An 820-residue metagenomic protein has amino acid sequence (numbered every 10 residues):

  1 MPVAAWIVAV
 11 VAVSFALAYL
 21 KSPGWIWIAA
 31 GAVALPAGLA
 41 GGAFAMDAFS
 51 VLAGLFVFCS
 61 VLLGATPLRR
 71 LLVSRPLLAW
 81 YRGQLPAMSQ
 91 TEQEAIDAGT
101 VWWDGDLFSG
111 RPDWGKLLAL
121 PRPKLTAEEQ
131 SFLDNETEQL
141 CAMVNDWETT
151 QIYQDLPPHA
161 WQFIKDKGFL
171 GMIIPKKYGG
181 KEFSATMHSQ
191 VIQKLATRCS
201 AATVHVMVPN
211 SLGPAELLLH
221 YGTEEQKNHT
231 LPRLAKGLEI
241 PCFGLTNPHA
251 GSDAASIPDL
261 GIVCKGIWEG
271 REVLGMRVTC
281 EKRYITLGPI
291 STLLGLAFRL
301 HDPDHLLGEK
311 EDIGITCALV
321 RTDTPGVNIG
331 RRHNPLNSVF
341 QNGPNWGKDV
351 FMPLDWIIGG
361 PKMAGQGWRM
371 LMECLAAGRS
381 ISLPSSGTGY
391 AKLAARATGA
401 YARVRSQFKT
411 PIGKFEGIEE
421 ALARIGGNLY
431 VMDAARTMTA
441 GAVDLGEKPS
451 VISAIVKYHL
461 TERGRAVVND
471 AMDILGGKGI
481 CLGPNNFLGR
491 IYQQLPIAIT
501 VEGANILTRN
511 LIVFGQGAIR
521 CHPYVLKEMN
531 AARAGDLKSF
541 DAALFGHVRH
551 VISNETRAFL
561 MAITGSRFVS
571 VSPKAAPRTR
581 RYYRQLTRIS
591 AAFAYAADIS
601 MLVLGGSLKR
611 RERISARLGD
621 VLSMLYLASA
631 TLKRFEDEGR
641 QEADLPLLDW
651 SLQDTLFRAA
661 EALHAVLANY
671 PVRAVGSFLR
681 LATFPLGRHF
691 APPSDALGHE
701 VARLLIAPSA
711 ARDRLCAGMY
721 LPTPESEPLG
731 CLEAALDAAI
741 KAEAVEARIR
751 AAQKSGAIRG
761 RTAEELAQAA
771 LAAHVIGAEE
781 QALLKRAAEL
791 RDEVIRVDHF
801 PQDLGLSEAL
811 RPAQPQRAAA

Functional and structural regions predicted by a protein language model:
W6-F15, W27-A34, G38, F49 (+6 more regions): Amphipathic, small/basic residue-rich leader segments at the start of a protein or domain
R271-N328: A short core secondary-structure module
P325-F351: Flexible, small-/acidic-enriched active-site or ligand-binding loops
W346-R379, R396-G413, A558-R578, I589-K609: A glycine-rich, basic-preceded beta-loop-alpha segment at the flavin cofactor/substrate interface of flavin-utilizing
G417-D444, N469-M472, S623-R634: Loop-to-helix element that buttresses phosphate recognition and phosphoryl-transfer chemistry
E447-G479, P646-A659: Charged, glycine-rich active-site and insertion segments that engage polyanionic ligands
R465-Y492, V666-L679: A glycine-biased, small/acidic residue-tolerant capping/turn segment at secondary-structure junctions
S553-A820: C-terminal amphipathic alpha-helical interaction region
